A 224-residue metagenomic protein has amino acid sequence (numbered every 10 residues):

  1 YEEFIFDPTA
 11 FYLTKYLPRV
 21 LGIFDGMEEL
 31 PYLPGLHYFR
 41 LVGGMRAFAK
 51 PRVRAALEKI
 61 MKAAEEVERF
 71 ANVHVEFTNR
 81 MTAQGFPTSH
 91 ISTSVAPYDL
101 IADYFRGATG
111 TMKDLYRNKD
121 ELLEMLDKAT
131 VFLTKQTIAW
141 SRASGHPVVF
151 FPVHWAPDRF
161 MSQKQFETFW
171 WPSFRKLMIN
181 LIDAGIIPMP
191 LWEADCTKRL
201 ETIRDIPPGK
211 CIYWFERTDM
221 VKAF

Functional and structural regions predicted by a protein language model:
Y1-F224: Catalytic cores of TIM-barrel enzymes
